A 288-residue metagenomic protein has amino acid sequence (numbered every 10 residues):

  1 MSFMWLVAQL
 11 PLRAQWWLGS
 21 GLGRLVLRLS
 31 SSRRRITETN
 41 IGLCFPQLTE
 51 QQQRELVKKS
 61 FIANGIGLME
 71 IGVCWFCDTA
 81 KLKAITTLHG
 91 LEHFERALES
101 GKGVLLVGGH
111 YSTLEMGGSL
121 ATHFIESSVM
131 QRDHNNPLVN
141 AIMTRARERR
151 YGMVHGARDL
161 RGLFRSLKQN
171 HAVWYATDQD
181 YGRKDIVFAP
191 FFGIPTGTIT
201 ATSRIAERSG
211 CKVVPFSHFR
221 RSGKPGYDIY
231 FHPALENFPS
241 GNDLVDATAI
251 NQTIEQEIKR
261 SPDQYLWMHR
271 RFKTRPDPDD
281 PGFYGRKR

Functional and structural regions predicted by a protein language model:
M1-G108, N140-M143, R149-Y151, R221: Membrane-anchoring hydrophobic helices of lipid-metabolizing enzymes
S2, I36, E92, M116 (+4 more regions): Short Gly/charged-rich anion-binding patches and loops
S20, L29, L48, R54-F61 (+3 more regions): Non-catalytic C-terminal accessory region of glycerolipid acyltransferases and related lyso-lipid remodeling enzymes
R35, D133-P137, P195-I199: Active-site metal-coordination segments of metallo-dependent hydrolases
I71-G72, H110-L114, E257: Juxtamembrane/interfacial segments around transmembrane helices
A84-T87, N136, M153-A157, P195-T196 (+1 more regions): A conditional alpha-helix N-cap/helix-loop micro-motif detector
L98-R158, D180-P190, R220, K224: Catalytic core of membrane glycerolipid acyltransferases/transacylases, capturing the structured, soluble-facing
